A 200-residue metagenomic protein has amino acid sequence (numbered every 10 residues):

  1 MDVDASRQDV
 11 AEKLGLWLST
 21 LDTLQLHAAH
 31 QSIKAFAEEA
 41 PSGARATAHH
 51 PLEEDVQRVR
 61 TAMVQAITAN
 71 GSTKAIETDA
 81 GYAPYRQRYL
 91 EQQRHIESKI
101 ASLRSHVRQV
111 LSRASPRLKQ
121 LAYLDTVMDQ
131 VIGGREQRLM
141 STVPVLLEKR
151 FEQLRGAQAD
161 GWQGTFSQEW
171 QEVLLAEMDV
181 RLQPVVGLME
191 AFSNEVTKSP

Functional and structural regions predicted by a protein language model:
M1-R86: N-terminal leader/presequence regions that precede the main folded/catalytic core
S6, S19, S32, S42 (+9 more regions): Generic serine detector
A46-H49, E53-R60, A101-S105, Q109 (+5 more regions): Long hydrophobic alpha-helices with heptad-repeat/coiled-coil character
A66-D160: Charged, well-structured binding/catalytic surfaces in domain cores that contact anionic ligands
V145-P200: Alpha-helical oligomerization segments
